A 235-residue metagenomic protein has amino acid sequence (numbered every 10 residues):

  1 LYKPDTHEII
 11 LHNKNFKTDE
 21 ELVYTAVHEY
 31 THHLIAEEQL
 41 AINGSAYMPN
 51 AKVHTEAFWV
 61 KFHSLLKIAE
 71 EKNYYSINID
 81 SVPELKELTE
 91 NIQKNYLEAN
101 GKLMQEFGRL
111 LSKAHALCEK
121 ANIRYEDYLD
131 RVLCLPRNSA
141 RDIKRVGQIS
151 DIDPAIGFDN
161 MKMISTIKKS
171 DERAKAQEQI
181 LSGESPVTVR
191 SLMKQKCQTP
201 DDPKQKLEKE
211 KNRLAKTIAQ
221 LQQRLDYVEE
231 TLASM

Functional and structural regions predicted by a protein language model:
L1-E8: Catalytic zinc-binding patch centered on the HExxH motif and its immediate surroundings that defines zinc-dependent
I9-A26: Short pre-active-site segment immediately N-terminal to the catalytic Zn-binding motif
Y24-E37: Active-site recognition of the HExxH zinc-binding catalytic motif
L40-K52, I167-S170: Short, flexible/disordered intra-domain loops and linkers
A41, L65, V146-S150: The DNA-recognition helices of helix-turn-helix-type DNA-binding domains
S45-E87: Post-HExxH zinc-binding segment in Zn-dependent metallohydrolases
V82-E98, K102-E106, L110-S112, A116-A233: Amphipathic alpha-helical oligomerization/scaffolding segments
